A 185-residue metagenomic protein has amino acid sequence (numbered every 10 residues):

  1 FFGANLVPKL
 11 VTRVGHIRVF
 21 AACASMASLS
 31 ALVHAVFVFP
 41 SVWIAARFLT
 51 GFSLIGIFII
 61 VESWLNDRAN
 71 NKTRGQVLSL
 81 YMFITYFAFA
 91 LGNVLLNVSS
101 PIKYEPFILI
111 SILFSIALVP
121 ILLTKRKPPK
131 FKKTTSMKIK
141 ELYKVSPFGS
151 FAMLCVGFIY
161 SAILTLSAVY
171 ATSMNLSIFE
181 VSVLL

Functional and structural regions predicted by a protein language model:
G3-G15, S100: Helix-to-loop junctions at the C-terminal end of transmembrane segments in multipass secondary transporters
G15, V36-V42: Helix-breaking motifs and short loop linkers at transmembrane-helix boundaries and internal kinks in secondary membrane
R18-V33, S111: Structural signature of the two symmetry-related core transmembrane helices
S30-H34, T50, I121: MFS-fold secondary transporters
S41-L49: Paired small-residue
F48, L142-A162: Pair of pore-lining "gating" transmembrane helices in MFS-fold secondary transporters
F48-F83: Cytoplasmic helix-loop-helix junction between adjacent transmembrane helices in 12-TM secondary transporters
S111-F131: C-terminal membrane-cytosol helix-exit motif in multi-pass small-molecule transporters
